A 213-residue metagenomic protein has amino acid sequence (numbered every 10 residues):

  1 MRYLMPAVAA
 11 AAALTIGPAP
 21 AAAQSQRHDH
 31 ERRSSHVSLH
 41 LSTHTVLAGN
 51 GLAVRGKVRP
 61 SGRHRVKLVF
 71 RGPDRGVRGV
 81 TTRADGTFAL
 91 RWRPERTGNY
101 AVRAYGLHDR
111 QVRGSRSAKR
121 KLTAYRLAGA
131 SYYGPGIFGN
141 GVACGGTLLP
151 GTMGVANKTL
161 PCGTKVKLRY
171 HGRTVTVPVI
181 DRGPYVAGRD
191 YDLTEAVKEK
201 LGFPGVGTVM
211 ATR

Functional and structural regions predicted by a protein language model:
R2-L47, G51-K57, G62, R83-G106 (+1 more regions): Secreted/periplasmic proteins
S61-R71: Short, ordered, surface-exposed loop/turn motifs in non-cytosolic proteins
V69-V77, D109, H171-R173: Change "in extracellular beta-sheet-rich domains … of secreted and cell-surface proteins" to "in beta-sheet-rich domains
